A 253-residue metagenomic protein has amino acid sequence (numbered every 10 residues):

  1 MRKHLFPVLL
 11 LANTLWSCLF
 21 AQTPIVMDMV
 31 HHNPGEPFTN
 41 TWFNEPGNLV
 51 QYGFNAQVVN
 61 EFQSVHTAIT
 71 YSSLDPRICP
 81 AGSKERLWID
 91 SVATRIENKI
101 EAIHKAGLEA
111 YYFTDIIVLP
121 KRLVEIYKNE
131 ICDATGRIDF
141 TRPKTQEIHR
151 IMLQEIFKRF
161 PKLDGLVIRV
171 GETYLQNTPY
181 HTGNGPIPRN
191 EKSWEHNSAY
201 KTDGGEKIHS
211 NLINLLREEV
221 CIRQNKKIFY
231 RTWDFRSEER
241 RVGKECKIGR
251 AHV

Functional and structural regions predicted by a protein language model:
M1-Q22: Bacterial Sec-dependent N-terminal signal peptides
Q22-R250: Aromatic-lined carbohydrate-binding surfaces of glycoside hydrolases
